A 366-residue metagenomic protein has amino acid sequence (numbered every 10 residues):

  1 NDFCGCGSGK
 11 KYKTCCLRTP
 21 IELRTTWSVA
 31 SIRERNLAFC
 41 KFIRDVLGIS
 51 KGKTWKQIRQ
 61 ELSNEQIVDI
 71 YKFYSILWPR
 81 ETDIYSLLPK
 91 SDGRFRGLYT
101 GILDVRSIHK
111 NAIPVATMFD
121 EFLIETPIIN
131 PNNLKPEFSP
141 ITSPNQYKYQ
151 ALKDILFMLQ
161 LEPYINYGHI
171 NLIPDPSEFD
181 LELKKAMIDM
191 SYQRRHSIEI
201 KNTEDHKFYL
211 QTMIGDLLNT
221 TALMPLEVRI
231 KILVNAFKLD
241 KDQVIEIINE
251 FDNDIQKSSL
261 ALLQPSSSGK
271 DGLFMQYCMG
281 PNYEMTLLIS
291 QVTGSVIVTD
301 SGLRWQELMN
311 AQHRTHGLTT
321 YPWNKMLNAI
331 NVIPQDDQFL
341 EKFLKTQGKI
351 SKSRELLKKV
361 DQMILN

Functional and structural regions predicted by a protein language model:
N1-N366: Acidic/negatively charged segments and metal-coordination signatures
